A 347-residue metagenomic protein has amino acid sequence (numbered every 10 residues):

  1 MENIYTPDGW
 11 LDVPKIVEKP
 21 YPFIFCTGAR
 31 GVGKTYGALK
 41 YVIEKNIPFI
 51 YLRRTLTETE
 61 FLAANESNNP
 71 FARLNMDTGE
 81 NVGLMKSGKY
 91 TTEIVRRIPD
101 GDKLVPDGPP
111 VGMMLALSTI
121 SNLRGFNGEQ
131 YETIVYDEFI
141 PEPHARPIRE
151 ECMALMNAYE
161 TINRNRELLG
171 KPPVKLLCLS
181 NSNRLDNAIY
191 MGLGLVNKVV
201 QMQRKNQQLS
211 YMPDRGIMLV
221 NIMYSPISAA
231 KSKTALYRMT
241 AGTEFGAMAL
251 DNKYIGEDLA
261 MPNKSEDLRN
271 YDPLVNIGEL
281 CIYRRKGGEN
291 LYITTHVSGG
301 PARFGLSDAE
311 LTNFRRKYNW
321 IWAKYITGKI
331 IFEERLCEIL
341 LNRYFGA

Functional and structural regions predicted by a protein language model:
E2-A347: Phosphate/NTP-binding elements of NTP-utilizing enzymes
